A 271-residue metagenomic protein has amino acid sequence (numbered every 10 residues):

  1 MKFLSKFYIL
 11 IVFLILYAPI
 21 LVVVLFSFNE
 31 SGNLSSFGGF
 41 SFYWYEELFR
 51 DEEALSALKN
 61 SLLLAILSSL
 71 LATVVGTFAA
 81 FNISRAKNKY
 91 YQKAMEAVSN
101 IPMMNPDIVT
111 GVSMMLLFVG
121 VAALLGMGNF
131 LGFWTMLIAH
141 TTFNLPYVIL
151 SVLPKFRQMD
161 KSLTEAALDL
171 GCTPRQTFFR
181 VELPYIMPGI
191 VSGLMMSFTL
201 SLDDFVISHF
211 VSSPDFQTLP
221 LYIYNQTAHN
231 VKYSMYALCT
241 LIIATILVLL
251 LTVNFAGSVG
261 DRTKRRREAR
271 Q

Functional and structural regions predicted by a protein language model:
K2, L67-S99, V119-G120, F178 (+1 more regions): Transmembrane-helix boundary motif in ABC transporter permease subunits
K2-Y8, V12-I15, I83, L153-L168 (+3 more regions): C-terminal transmembrane helix and the adjacent membrane-cytosol boundary/short C-terminal tail of inner/organellar
F13-I20, I149-V152, F156-K161, P174-D203: Transmembrane alpha-helices
A18-E52, L117, H209-P214, R267-Q271: Short membrane-interfacial helix/loop motifs at transmembrane-helix boundaries
L21-N33, V148, G189-Y224: Non-cytoplasmic
N33-I66, N88, A228-N230: Periplasmic/extracellular loop-to-transmembrane helix junction in inner-membrane transport proteins
N33-S35, F42, I108-T141, R175 (+1 more regions): Membrane-interfacial helix termini and adjacent extracytoplasmic/periplasmic loops of multi-pass transporters
W44-A54, S201-V259: Interhelical loop and adjacent transmembrane-helix boundary motif in polytopic membrane transport permeases
